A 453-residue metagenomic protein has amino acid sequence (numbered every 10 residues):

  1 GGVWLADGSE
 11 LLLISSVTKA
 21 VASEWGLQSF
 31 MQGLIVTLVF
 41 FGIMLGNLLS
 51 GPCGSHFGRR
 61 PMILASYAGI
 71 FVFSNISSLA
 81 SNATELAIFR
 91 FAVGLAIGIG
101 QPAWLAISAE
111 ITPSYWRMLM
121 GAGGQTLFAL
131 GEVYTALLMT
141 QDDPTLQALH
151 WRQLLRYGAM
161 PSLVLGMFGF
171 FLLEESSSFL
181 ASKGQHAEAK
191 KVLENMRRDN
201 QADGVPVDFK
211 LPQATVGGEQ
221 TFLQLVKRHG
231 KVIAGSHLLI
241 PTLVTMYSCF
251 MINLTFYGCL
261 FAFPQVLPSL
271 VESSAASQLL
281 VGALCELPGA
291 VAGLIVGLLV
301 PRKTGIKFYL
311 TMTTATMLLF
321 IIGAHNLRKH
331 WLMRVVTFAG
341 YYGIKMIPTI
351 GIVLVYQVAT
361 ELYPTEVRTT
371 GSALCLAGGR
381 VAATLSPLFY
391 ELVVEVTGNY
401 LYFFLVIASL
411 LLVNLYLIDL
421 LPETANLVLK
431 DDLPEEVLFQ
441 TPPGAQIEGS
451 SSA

Functional and structural regions predicted by a protein language model:
G1-D199, P206-A453: Transmembrane-helix signature of 12-pass secondary carriers
